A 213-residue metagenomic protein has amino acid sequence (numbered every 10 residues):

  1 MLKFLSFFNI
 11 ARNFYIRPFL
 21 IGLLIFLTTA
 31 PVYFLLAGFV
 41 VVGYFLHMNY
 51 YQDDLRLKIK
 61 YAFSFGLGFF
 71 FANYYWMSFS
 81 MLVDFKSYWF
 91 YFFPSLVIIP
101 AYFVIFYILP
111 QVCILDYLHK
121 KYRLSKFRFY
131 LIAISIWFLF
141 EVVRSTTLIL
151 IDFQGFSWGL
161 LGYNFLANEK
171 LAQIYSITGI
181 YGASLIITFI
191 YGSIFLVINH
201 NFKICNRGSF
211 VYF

Functional and structural regions predicted by a protein language model:
L2-F213: Membrane-embedded alpha-helical bundles of multi-pass enzymes that act on lipidic or dolichyl-linked glycan substrates
